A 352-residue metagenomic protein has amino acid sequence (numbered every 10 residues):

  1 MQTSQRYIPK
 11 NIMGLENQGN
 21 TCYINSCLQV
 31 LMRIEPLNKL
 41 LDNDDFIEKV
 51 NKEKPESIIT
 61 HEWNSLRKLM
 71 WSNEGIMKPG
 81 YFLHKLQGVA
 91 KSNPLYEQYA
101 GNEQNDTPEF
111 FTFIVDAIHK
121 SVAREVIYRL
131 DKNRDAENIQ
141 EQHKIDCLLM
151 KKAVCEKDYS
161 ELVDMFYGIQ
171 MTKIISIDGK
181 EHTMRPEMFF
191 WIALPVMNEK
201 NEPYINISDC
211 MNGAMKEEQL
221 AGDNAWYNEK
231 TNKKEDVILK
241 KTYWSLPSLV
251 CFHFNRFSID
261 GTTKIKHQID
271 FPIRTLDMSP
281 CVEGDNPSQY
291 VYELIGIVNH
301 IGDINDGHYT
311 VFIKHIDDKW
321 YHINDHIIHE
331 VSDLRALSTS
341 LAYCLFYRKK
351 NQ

Functional and structural regions predicted by a protein language model:
M1-K10, L31, D44-K54, K68-N73 (+4 more regions): Exposed substrate/partner-binding surface patches
Q2-I139, V196, Y204, S245 (+4 more regions): USP/UBP deubiquitinase core
I12, E161-D164: Catalytic micro-motifs at enzyme active sites that drive phosphoryl/nucleotidyl and oxygen chemistry
N133-D158, L162: Eukaryotic serine/proline-rich intrinsically disordered regulatory segments
G168-Q170: Folded extracytoplasmic luminal domains of secretory or organellar precursors
